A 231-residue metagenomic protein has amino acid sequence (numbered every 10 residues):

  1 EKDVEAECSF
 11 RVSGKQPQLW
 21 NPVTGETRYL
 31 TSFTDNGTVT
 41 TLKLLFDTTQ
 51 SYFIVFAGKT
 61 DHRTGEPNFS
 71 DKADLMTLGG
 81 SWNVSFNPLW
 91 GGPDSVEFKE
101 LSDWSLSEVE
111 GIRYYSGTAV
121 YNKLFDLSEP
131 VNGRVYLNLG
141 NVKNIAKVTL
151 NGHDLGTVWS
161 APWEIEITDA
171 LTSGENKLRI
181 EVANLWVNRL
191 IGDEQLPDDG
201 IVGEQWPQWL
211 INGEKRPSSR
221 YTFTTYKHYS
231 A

Functional and structural regions predicted by a protein language model:
E1, V12, N141-K143, L171-S173: A generic beta-sheet turn/junction motif
E1-T118, D126-G133, I167: Carbohydrate-binding surfaces of carbohydrate-active enzymes
S9, F125-N151, V158-W159, L178-V182: Aromatic-lined ligand-binding clefts that engage carbohydrates, nucleic acids, or primary amines
P22-G25, N151-L155: Change "in extracellular beta-sheet-rich domains … of secreted and cell-surface proteins" to "in beta-sheet-rich domains
H62-G117, S173-A231: An acidic-aromatic loop/edge-strand motif
Y121: Extended, loop-rich substrate-binding clefts of extracytoplasmic carbohydrate-active enzymes
D126, I165-E175, W186: Short, surface-exposed tryptophan/glycine-enriched loops that mediate extracellular molecular recognition
L155-I165: Aromatic-rich membrane-interfacial microdomains
